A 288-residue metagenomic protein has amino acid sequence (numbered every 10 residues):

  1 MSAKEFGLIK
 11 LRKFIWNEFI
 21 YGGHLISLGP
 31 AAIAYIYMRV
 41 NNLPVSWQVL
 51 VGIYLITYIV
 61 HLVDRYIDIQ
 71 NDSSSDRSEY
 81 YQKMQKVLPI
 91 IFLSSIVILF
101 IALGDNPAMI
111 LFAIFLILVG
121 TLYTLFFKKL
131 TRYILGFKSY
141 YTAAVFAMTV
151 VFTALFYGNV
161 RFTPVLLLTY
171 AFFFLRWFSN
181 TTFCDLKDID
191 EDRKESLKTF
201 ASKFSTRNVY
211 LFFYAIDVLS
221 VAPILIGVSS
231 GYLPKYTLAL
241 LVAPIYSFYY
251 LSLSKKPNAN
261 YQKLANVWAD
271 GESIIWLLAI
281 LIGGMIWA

Functional and structural regions predicted by a protein language model:
M1-E18: Short, Lys/Arg-rich, polar N-terminal cytosolic tail immediately upstream of the first transmembrane signal-anchor
L28-I33, Y80-L93, S139-L155, A201-T206 (+1 more regions): Small-residue-rich segments of transmembrane alpha-helices in multi-pass membrane proteins, especially helix faces
A32-G52, I98-L111, V150-A171, I224-Y236 (+1 more regions): Helix-coil boundary and interhelical linker segments in multi-pass alpha-helical membrane proteins
I53, T57-L93, R176-L219: Solvent-exposed interhelical
L55-I67, I117-K128, M148, F172-K187 (+1 more regions): Transmembrane alpha-helical segments that form the membrane-embedded catalytic/substrate-channel core of multi-pass
S75-Y80, N208, L233-A288: Extended hydrophobic alpha-helices typical of membrane-associated regions
Y81-G158, F248-P257: Intramembrane alpha-helical segments
S139-I189: Functional transmembrane core segments of multi-pass inner-membrane proteins
